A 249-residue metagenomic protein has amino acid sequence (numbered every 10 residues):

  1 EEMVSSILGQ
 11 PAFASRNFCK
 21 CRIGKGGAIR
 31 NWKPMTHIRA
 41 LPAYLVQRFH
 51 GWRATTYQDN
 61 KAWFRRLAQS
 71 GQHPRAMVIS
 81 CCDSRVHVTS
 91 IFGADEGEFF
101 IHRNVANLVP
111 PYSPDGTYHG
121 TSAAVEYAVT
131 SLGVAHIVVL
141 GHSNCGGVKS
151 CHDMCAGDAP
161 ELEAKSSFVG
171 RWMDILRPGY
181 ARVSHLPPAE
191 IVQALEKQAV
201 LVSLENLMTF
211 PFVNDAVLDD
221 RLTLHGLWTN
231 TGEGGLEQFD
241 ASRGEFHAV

Functional and structural regions predicted by a protein language model:
E1-F13: Extreme N-terminal basic, low-complexity initiation segments that serve as generic localization/processing leaders
G9, G24-G27: Residue-identity detector for glycine
C19-C21: Cysteine-centered motifs
T36-P74, N107-A135, G146-V249: Divalent-metal-activated hydrolytic enzyme cores
I79-C81, R103, V138-H142, H225-N230: Short beta-strand segments
D83-R85, H142-G147: Gly/Ser/Thr-rich loops at beta-strand to alpha-helix junctions that form or flank small-molecule/cofactor-binding
S84-L108: Catalytic core of membrane glycerolipid acyltransferases/transacylases, capturing the structured, soluble-facing
